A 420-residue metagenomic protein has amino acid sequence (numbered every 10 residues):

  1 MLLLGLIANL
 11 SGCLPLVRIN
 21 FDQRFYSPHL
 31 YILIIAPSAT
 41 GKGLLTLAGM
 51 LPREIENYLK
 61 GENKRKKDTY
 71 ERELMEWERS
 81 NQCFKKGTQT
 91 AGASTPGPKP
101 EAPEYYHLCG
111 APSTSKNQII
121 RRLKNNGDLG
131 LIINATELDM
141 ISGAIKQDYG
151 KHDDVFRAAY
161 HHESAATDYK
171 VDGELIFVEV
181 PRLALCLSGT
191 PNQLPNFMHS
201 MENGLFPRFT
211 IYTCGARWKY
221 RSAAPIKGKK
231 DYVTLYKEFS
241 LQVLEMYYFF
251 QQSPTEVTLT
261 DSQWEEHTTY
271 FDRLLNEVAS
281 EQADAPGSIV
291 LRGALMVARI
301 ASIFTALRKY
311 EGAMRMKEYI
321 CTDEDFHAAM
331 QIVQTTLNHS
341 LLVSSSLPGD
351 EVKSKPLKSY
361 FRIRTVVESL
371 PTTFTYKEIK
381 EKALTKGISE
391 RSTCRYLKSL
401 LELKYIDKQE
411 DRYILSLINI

Functional and structural regions predicted by a protein language model:
M1-I420: Phosphate-handling catalytic cores of nucleic-acid transaction enzymes
